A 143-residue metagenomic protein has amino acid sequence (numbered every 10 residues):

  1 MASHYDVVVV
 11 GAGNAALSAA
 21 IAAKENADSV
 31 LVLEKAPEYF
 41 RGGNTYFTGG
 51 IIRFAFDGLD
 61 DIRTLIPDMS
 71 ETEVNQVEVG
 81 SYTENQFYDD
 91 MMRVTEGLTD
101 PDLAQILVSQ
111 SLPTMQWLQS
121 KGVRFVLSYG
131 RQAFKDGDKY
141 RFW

Functional and structural regions predicted by a protein language model:
A2-A15, L31: Beta1/beta-strand and adjacent pyrophosphate-binding region of the FAD-binding site in flavoprotein oxidoreductases
N14, Y82, L98-L112: Soluble non-cytosolic domains of exported or imported proteins
A20, K24: Gly/Ala-rich phosphate-binding loop of Rossmann-like dinucleotide-binding domains, activating on the conserved
E25-T48: Glycine-rich FAD pyrophosphate-binding loop
R41-T45, D57-G58, G130, D136: Short, solvent-exposed loop/turn and secondary-structure capping segments
Y46-Q86: N-terminal glycine-rich dinucleotide-binding loop that anchors FAD/FMN and/or NAD(P) in oxidoreductases
E73-E78, D90-I106: Second-shell loop/turn segments in exported
L103-W143: Conserved redox-cofactor binding core of oxidoreductases
